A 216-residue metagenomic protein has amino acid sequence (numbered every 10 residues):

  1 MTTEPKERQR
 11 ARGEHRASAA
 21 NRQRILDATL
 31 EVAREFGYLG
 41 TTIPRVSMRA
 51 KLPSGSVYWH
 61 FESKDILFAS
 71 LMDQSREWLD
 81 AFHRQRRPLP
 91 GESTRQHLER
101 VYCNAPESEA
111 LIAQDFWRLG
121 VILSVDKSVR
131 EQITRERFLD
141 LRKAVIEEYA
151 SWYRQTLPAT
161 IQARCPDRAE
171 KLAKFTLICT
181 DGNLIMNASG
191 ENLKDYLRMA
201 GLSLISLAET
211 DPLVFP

Functional and structural regions predicted by a protein language model:
M1-A20, I161, L213-P216: N-terminal intrinsically disordered/low-complexity leader segments
E14, N21-R24, A28, L172: N-terminal positioning helix adjacent to the helix-turn-helix/winged-helix DNA-binding module
S18, F68, M72, R76 (+2 more regions): Amphipathic, non-transmembrane alpha-helical scaffold segments
R24, A28-I66, S70, Q74: Helix-turn-helix
S70, R84-D115, Q162-R164, R168-T176: Hydrophobic alpha-helical connector segments
L111-E136, I185: Amphipathic alpha-helical segments used for helix-helix packing
E131-L139, P158-P216: Hydrophobic/aromatic-rich alpha-helical bundle segments in the mid-to-C-terminal region
